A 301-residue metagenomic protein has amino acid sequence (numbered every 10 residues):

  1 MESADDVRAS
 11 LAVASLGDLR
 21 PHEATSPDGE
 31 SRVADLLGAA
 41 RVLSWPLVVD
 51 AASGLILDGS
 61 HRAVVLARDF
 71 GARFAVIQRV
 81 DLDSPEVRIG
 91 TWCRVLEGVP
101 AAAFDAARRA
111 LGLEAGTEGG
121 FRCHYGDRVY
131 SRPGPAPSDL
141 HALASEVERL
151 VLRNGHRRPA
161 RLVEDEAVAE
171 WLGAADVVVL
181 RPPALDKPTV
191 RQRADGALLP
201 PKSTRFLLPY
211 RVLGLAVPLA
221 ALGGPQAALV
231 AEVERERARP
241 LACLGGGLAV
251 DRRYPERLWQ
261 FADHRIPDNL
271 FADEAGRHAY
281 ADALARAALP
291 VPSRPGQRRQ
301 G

Functional and structural regions predicted by a protein language model:
M1-S3, A34-W45, G116-G126, W259-F261: Short, charge-rich amphipathic segments
E2-A52, H61-R62, A67-R73: Short alpha-helix boundary/capping and kink motifs at helix termini
V49-S53, D81-S84: Short, glycine/charge-rich beta-strand/loop segments that flank catalytic centers and engage negatively charged groups
S53-G54, G98: Detector for glycine-centered tight turns/loop "hinges" at secondary-structure junctions
I56-D58: Short hydrophobic beta-strand that contains or immediately precedes a catalytic carboxylate
S60-H61, L185: Short, well-structured alpha-helical interface segments that form or flank functional binding sites
A72-G301: Solvent-exposed functional surfaces
